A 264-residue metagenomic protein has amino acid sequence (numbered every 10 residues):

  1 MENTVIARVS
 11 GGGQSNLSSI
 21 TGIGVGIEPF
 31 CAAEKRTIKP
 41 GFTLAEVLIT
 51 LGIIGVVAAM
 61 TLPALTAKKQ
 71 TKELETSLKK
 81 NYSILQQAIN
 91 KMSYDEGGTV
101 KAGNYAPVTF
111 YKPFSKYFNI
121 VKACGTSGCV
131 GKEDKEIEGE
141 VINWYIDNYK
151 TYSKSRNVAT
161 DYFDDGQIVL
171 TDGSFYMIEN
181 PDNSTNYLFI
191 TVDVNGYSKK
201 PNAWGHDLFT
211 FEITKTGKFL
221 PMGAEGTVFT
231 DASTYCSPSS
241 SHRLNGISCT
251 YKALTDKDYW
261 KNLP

Functional and structural regions predicted by a protein language model:
M1-F42: N-terminal leader/signal peptides at the extreme start of proteins
E2-N3, A45, E73, S77: Conserved aromatic-histidine-acidic binding/catalytic patches
N16, P29, V47-T50, R243 (+1 more regions): Acidic/proline-rich low-complexity IDRs
I38-Q70: N-terminal single-pass transmembrane signal-anchor helix
T71-K101, P107-K112, K116: Membrane-proximal N-terminal amphipathic helix
Y105-P264: Intrinsically disordered, low-complexity regions enriched in Pro/Ser/Thr/Gly and acidic residues
